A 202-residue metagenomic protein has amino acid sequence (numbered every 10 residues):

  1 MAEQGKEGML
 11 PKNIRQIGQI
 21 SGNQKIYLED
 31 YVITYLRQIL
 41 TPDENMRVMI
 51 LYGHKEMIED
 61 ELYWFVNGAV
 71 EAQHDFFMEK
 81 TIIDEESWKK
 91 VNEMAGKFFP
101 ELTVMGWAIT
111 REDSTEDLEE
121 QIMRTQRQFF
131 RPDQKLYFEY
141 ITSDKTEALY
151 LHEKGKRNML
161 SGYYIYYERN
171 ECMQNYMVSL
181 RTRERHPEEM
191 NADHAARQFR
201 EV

Functional and structural regions predicted by a protein language model:
M1-G106, R111-A195, V202: N-terminal beta-strand/alpha-helix entry module and adjacent surface of metal-dependent catalytic domains
